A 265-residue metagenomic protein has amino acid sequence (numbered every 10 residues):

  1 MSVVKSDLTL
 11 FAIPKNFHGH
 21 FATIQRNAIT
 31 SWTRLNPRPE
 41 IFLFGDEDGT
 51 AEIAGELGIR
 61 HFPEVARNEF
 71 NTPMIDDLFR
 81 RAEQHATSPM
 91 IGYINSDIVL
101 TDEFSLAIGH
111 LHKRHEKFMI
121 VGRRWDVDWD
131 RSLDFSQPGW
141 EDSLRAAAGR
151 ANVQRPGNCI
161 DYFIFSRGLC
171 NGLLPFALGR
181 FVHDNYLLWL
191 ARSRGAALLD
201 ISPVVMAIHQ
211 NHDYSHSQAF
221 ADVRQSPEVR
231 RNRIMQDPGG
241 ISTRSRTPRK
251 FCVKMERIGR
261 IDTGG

Functional and structural regions predicted by a protein language model:
S2-V4, L8-P14, F176-G265: C-terminal catalytic/acceptor-binding lobe
K15-F17, E47-T50, N68, D97-V99 (+4 more regions): Short, solvent-exposed loop/turn segments at secondary-structure junctions
N16-I24: A short, glycine/small-residue-rich beta-strand->loop->alpha-helix junction that serves as a flexible
T23-I29, S105-A107: Well-ordered, non-membrane alpha-helical segments in soluble/globular domains
R26-P39: Short, acidic, metal-binding catalytic loop of nucleotide-sugar glycosyltransferases
P39-D46, I120-V121: Short, hydrophobic beta-strand segments that form beta-sheet elements in well-ordered domains
L43-I94, T101: Active-site-proximal specificity loops/subdomain of glycosyltransferases
E83, V99-D184, L188-W189: Conserved catalytic core of nucleotide-sugar-dependent glycosyltransferases
